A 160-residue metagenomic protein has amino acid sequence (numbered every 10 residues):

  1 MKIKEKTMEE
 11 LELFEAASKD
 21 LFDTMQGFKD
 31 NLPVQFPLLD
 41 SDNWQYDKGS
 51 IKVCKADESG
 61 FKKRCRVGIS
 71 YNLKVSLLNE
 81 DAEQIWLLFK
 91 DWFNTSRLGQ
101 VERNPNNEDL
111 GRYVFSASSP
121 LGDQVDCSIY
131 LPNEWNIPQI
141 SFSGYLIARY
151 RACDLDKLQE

Functional and structural regions predicted by a protein language model:
M1-F61: N-terminal leader/targeting segments
E5, E9, V67-I85, W135-A152: Hydrophobic transmembrane alpha-helix bundles
S18, F36, R66, E83 (+1 more regions): Mitochondrial intermembrane space
D42-A56, V101-V125, I129: Ser/Thr-rich, low-complexity intrinsically disordered terminal regions
W44-D47, I51, W92-F93, A148-E160: A broadly tuned "polar low-complexity/structure-edge" signature
V53-K55, R64-R66, A152-D154: Sequence contexts marking disulfide-bonded cysteines in secreted/extracellular proteins
G60-R112: Long, charged/polar, surface-exposed segments that mediate recognition or autoinhibition
S116-E160: Non-cytosolic coordination micro-motifs
